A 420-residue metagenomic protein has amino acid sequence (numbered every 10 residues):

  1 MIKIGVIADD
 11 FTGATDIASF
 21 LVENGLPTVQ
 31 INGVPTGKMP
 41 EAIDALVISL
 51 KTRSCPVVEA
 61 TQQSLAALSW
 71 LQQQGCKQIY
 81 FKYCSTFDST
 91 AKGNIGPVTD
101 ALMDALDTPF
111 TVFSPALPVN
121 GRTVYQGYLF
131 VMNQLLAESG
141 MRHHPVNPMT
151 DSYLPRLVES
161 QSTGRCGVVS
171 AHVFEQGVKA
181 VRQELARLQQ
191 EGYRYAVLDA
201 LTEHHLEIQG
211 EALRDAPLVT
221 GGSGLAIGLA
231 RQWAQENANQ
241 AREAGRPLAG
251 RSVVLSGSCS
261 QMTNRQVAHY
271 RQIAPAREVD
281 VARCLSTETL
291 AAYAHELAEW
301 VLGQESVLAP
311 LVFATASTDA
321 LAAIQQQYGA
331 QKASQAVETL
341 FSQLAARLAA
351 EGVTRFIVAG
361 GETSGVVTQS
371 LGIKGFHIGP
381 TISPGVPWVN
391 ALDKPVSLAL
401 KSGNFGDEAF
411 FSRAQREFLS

Functional and structural regions predicted by a protein language model:
M1-K3, A60, L68-L206, S420: Cap/lid and interdomain-hinge subdomains that line or gate substrate/regulatory clefts in soluble alpha/beta enzymes
I2-E41, A60-S64, S114-V119: N-terminal basic/disordered segments at the start of proteins
V6-A8, V29-I31, I79-Y83, T111-P115 (+9 more regions): General beta-strand structural signal in soluble alpha/beta enzymes
I17-S19, A91-N94, R122-F130, A180-V181 (+6 more regions): Short acidic, glycine/serine/threonine-rich loops at helix termini
D44-T52, E305, N390-S420: A structural-propensity feature for long, helix-poor, extended segments
M132-E299: Conserved, well-structured core segments that form the ligand-binding/active-site neighborhood of functional domains
A298-A359: C-terminal structural cap/anchor segments
V353-T354, E362-F410: Conserved, well-ordered active-site substructure
